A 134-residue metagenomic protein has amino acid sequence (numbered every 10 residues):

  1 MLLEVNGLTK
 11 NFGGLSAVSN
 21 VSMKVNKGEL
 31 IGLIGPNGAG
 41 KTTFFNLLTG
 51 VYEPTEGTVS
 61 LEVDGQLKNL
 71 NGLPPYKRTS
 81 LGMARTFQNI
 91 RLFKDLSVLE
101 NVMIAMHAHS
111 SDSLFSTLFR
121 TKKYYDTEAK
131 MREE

Functional and structural regions predicted by a protein language model:
G32, T79-R91: ABC nucleotide-binding domain signature
I34-P36: The feature captures the beta-strand-to-loop junction immediately N-terminal to the Walker
T49: Helix-to-loop junction immediately C-terminal to a conserved catalytic motif
T58-L81, F119-Y125: ABC ATPase NBD Q-loop/coupling interface
D95-E134: ABC-family P-loop ATPase nucleotide-binding domains
